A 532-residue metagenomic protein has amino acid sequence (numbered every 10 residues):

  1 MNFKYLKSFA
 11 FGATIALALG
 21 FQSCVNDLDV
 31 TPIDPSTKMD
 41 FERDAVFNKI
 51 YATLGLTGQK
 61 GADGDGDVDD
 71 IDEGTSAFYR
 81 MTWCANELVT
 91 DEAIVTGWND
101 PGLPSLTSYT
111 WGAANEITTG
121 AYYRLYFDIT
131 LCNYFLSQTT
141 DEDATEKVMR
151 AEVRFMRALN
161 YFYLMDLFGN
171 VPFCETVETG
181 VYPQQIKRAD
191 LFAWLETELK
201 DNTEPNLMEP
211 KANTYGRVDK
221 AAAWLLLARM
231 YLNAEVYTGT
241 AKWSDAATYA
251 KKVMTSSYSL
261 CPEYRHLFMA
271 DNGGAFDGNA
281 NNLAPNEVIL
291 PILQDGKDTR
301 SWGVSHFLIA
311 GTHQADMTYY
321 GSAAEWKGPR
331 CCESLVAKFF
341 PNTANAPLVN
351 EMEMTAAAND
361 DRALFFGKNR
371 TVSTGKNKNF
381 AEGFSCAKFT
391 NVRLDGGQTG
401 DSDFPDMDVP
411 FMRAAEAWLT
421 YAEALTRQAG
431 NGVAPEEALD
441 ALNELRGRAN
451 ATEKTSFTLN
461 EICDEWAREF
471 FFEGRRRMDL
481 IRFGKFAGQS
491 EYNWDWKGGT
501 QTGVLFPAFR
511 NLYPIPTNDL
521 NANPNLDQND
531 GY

Functional and structural regions predicted by a protein language model:
C24-V25, V30, R43, L125-Y126 (+6 more regions): Long, intrinsically disordered, low-complexity segments
C24-Y79, T517-Y532: Membrane-proximal, proline-rich intrinsically disordered regions
D34-F41, K60-E87, C174, L207-L225 (+3 more regions): Short, surface-exposed recognition loops and adjoining beta-strand edges that mediate ligand/DNA contacts, enriched
D44, N48, A52-T57, A93-F168 (+5 more regions): Conserved, well-structured interaction surfaces
W98-G112, E116-G120, A337-R413: Flexible, polar/acidic helix-loop-strand segments at domain edges
M165-L167, P172, N233-G239, R427-N431: Short coil/turn linking the two alpha-helices of tandem helical-hairpin repeats
